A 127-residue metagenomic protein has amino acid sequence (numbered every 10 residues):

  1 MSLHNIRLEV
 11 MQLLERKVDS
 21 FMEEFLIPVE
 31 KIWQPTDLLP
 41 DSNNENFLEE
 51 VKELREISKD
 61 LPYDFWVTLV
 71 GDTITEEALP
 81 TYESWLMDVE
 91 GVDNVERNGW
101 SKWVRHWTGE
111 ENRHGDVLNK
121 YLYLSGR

Functional and structural regions predicted by a protein language model:
M1-R127: Non-heme di-metal
